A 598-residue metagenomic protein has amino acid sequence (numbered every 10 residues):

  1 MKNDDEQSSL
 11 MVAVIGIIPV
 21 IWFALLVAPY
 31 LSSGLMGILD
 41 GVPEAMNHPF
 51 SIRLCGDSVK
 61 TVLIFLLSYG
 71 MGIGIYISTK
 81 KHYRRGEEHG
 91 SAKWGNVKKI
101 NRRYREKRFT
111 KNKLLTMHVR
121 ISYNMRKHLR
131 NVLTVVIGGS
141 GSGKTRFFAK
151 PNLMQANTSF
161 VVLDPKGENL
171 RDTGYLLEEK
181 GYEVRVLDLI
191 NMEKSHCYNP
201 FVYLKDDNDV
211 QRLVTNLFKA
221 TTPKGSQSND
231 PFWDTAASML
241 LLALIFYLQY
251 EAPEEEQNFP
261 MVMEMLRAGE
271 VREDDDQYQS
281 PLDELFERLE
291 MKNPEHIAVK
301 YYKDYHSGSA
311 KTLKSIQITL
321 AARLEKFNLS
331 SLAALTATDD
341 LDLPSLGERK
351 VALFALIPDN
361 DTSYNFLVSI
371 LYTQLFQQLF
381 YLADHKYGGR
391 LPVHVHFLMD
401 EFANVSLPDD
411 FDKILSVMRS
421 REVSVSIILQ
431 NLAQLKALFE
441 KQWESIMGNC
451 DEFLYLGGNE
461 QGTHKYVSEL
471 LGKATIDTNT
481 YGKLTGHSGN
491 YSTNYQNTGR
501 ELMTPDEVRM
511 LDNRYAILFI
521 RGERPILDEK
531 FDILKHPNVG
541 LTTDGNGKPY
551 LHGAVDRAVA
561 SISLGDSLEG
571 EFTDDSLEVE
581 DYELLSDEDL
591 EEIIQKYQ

Functional and structural regions predicted by a protein language model:
M1-S142, R146-P151, E193, L484-T485 (+2 more regions): Basic- and hydrophobic-enriched, low-structure N-terminal and domain-boundary segments that flank ATP-binding catalytic
V42, H48, V59-N112, D207-L217 (+4 more regions): Short alpha-helical interface patches
K93-N101, N112, T116-R126, R146-F147 (+7 more regions): A broad, low-specificity signal for short, low-complexity segments enriched in glycine/proline and polar/charged
R130-V423, L438, Q442, T498 (+2 more regions): P-loop NTPase motor domains
L176-L177, P200-Y203, K441-S445, E469-A474 (+1 more regions): Short secondary-structure boundary/capping segments
I357, D361, E401, L429 (+3 more regions): Short loop or secondary-structure boundary microenvironments that flank and position key functional residues
L415-I517: Conserved ATP-driven motor cores of ASCE-family P-loop NTPases powering translocation/secretion/packaging/pilus
